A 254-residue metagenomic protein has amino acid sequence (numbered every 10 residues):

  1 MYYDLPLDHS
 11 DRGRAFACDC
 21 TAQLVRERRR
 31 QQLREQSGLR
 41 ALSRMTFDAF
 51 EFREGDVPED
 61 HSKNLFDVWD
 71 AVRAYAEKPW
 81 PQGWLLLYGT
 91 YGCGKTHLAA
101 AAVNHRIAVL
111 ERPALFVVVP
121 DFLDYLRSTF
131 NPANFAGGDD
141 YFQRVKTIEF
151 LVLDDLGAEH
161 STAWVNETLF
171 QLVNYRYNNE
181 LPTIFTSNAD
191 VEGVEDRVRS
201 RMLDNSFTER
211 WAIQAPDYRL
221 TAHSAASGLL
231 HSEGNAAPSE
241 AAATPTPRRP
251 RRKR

Functional and structural regions predicted by a protein language model:
M1-D67, R210, R219-R254: A short, basic N-terminal segment
E54-D60, L85-Y91, L126-S128, H160: Surface-exposed cleft-lining segments at the edges of enzyme active sites
P58-W69, Q82, V103-T147: Short glycine-rich substrate-engagement loop in P-loop NTPases that contacts/grips substrate
R73-E77, Y125-L151, E167-Y175, R197: Conserved alpha-helical scaffold flanking the Walker A/P-loop in AAA+ ATPase domains
W80-A99: Walker A/P-loop nucleotide-binding motif
L85, L115, V152, I184 (+1 more regions): Hydrophobic/aromatic beta-strand patches that form the interior of the parallel beta-sheet core in alpha/beta enzyme
R112-P113, T147-L151, N179-F185: Loop/turn-to-beta-strand initiation segments
F122-T129, L156-R254: Replace "adjacent to P-loop NTPase cores in ATP/GTP-dependent enzymes" with "adjacent to NTP-binding cores
